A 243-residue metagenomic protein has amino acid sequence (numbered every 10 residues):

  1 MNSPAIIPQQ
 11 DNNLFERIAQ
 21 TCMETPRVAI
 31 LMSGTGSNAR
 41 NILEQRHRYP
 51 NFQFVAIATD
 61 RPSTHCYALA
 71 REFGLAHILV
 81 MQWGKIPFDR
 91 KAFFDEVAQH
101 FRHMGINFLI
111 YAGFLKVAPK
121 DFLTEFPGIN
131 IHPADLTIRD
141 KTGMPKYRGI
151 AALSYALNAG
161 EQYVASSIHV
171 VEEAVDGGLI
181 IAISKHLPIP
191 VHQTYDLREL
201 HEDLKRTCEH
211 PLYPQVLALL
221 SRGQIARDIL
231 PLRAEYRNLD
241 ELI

Functional and structural regions predicted by a protein language model:
M1-I243: One-carbon transfer enzymes
